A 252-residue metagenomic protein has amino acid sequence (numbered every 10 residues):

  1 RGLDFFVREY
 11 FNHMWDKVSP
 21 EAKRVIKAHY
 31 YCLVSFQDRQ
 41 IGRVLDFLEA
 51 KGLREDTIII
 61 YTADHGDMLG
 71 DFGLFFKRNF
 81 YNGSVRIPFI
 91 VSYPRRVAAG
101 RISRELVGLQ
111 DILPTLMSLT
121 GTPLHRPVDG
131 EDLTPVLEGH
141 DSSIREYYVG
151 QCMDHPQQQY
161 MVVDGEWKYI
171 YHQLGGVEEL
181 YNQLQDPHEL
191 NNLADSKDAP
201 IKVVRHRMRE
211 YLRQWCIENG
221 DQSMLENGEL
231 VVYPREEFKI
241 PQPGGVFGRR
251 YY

Functional and structural regions predicted by a protein language model:
G2-V25, D195-Y252: Long, internal low-complexity/basic segments
M14-T57: A long, amphipathic alpha-helix that forms part of the scaffold/cap immediately adjacent to metal-dependent active
K27-F36, L53, N79-I87, V97-P114 (+3 more regions): A short beta-strand-to-alpha-helix junction
Y31-V34, D38, G42-L45, E49 (+8 more regions): Non-transmembrane alpha-helical segments in soluble domains of secreted/periplasmic/extracellular proteins
D46-A98, G108: Histidine-centered active-site microenvironments of extracellular/periplasmic hydrolases and transferases
E55-I60, A99-Y160, V203, R207-E210 (+1 more regions): Polar, surface-exposed loop/tail segments that function as active-site lids or cofactor/substrate-recognition elements
N82-V85, G150-D195, H206, V232-K239 (+1 more regions): C-terminal, low-complexity/hydrophilic appendages and adjacent surface loops of extracellular/periplasmic anionic
